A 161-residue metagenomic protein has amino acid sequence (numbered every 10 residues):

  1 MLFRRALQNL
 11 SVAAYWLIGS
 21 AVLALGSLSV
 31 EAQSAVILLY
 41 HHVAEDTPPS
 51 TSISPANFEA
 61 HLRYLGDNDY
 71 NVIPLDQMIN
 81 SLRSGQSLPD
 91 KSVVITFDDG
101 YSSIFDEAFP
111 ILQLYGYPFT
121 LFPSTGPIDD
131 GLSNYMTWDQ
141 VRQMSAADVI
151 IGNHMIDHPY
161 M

Functional and structural regions predicted by a protein language model:
F3, S11-G19, A24-V93: N-terminal pre-catalytic segment of deacetylase/amide-hydrolase enzymes
Q33-P48, P89-V93, Y101-M161: Metal-dependent polysaccharide deacetylase catalytic core of the NodB/CE4 family, i.e., the active-site-bearing domain
